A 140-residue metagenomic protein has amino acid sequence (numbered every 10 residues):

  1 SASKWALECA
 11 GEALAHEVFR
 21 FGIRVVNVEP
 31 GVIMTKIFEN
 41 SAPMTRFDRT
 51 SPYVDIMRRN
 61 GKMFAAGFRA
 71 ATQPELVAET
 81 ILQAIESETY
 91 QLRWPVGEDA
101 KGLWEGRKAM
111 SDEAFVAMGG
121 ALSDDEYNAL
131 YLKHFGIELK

Functional and structural regions predicted by a protein language model:
S3: Active-site helix of classical SDR
A6, A10-V18, V28: Hydrophobic alpha-helix immediately C-terminal to the catalytic Tyr-X-X-X-Lys motif of short-chain
F19, I23-G67: C-terminal beta-strand-loop-alpha-helix "lid" module of Rossmann-like NAD(P)-dependent dehydrogenases
V25, A65-S111: Core catalytic loop region at the nicotinamide-binding pocket of NAD(P)H-dependent oxidoreductases
A42-M44, A109-D112: Short secondary-structure boundary/capping segments
A65-A66, A114-K140: Non-catalytic terminal and boundary segments that flank Rossmann-like NAD(P)-dependent oxidoreductase
